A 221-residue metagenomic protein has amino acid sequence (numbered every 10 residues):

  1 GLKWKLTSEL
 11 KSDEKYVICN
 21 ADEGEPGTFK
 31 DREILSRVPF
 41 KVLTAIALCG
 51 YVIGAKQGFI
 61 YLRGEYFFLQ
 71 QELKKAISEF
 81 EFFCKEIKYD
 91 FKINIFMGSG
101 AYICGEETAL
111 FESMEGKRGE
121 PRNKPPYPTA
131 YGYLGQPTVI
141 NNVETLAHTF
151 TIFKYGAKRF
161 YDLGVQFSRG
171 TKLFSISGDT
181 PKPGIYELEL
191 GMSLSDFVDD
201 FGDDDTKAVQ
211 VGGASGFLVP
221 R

Functional and structural regions predicted by a protein language model:
G1-R118: Iron-sulfur-cluster electron-transfer modules
K15, L62, S195, D199 (+1 more regions): Conduit-forming functional cores of very large proteins
R32, E187, D199-F201, V209: Composition- and surface-driven signal marking solvent-exposed, interaction-prone regions in large proteins
L43-C49, E189-D204: Short amphipathic, charge-patterned alpha-helical segments
G58, G202-A214: Short loop-to-beta-strand transition segments
L62, G178, L188-M192, V211-G213: Active-site proximal loops enriched in glycine and acidic residues that flank catalytic Cys/His/Asp and coordinate
Q70-L190, F201-D204: Hydrophobic alpha-helical positions that pack around
L218-R221: Eukaryotic mixed-charge, acidic/polar low-complexity intrinsically disordered regions
